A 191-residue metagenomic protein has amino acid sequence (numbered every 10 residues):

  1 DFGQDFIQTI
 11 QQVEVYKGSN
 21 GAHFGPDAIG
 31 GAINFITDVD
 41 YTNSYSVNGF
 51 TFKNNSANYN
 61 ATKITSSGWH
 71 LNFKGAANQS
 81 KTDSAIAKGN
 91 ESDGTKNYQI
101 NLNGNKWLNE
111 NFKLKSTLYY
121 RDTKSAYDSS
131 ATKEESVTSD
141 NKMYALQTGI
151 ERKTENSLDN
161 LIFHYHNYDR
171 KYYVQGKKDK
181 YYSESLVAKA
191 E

Functional and structural regions predicted by a protein language model:
D1-D40: Acidic, small-polar-rich N-terminal luminal/periplasmic segments of exported/outer-membrane proteins
I7, D40, I64-G68, W107-N111 (+1 more regions): Outer-membrane beta-barrel channels and translocator barrels
K17, T37, K63, F73 (+1 more regions): Pocket-edge structural micro-motifs
S19, V39, K53, A77-Q79 (+1 more regions): Short, flexible active-site-adjacent loop segments at beta-strand->alpha-helix junctions, enriched in small/polar
A22, A32, T37-T62, K88-D93: Short strand-turn segments of transmembrane beta-barrel domains in outer membranes, especially the first one or two
I33, Y45-G49, L71-G75, L102 (+4 more regions): Membrane-embedded beta-strand positions of outer-membrane beta-barrel proteins
Y59-S66, L102-K106, T148-R152, A188-E191: Residues on the lipid-exposed face of transmembrane beta-strands in outer-membrane beta-barrel proteins
Q79-Q99, F112-V187: Flexible loop and strand-edge segments within Gram-negative outer membrane beta-barrel domains
